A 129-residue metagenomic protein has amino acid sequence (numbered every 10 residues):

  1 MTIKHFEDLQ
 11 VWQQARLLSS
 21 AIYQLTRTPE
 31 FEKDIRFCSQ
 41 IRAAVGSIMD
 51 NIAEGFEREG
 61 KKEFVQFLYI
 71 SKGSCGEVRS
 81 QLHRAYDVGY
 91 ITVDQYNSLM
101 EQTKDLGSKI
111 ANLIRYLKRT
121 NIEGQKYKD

Functional and structural regions predicted by a protein language model:
M1-E54, R58-D129: Short, C-terminally biased terminal segments at protein or domain edges
